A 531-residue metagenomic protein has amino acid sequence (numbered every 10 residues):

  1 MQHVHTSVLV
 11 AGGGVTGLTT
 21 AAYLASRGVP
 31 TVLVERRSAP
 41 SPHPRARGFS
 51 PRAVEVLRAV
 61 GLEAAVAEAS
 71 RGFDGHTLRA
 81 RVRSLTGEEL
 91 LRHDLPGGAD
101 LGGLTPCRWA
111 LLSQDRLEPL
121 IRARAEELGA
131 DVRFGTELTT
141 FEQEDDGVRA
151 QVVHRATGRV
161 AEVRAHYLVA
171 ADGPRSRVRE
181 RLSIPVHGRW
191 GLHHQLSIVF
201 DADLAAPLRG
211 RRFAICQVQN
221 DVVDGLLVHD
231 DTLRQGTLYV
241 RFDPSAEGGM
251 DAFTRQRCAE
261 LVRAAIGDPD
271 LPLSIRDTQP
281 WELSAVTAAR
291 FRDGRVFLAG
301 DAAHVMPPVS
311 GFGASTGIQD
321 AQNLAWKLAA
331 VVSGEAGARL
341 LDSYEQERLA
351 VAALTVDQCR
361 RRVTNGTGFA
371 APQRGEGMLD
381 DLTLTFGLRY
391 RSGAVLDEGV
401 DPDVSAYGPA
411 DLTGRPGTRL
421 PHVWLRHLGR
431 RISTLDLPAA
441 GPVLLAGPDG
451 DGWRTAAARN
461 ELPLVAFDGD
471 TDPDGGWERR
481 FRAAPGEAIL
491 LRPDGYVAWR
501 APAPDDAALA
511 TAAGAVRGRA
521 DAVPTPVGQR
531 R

Functional and structural regions predicted by a protein language model:
H3-L33: N-terminal Rossmann-like FAD-binding beta1-loop-alpha1 element of flavoenzymes
V4-T6, T157-Y167: Core beta-strand elements of the Rossmann-like FAD/NAD(P) dinucleotide-binding domain in flavoenzyme oxidoreductases
V15-A21, I121, A170, I275 (+5 more regions): Conserved mid-domain beta->alpha element of the FAD-binding
P42-R45, F49-E126, Q219: Active-site-adjacent segment of FAD-dependent monooxygenases/related oxidoreductases
A123, Y167, A171-L283: Conserved FAD-binding catalytic core of PHBH/FMO-like flavoproteins
F134-V148: A conserved short coil-to-beta-strand element within the FAD-binding core of flavoproteins
A329-P442, P448-D449, R454-E461, P485-G486 (+4 more regions): C-terminal helical "tail/cap" subdomain of flavin- and related membrane-associated enzymes
D470-A484: Thioredoxin-like thiol-disulfide oxidoreductase module
